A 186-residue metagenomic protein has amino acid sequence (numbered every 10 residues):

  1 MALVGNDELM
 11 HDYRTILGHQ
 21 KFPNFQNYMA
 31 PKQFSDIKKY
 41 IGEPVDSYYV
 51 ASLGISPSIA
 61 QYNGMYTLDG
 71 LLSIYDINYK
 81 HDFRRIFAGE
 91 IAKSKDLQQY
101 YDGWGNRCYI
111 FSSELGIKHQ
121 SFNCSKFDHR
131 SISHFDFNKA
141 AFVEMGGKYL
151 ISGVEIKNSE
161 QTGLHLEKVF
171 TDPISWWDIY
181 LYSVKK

Functional and structural regions predicted by a protein language model:
V4-K186: Extracytoplasmic
